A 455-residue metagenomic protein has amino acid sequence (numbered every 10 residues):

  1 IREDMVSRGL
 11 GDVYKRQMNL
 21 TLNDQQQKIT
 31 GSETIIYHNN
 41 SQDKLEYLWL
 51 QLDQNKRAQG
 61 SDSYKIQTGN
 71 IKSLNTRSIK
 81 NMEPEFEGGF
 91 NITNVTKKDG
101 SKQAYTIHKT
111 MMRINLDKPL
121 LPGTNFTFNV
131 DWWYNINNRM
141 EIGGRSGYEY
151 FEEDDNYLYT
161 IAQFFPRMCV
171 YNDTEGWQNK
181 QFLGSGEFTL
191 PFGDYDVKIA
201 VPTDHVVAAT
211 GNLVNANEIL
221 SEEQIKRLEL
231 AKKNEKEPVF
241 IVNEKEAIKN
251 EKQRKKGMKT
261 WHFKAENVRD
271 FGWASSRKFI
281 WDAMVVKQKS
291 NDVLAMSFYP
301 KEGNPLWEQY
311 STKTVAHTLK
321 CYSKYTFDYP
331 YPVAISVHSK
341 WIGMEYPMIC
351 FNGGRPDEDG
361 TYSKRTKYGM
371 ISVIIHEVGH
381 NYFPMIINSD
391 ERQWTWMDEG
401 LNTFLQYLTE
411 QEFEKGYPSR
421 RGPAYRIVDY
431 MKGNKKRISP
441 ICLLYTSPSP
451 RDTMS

Functional and structural regions predicted by a protein language model:
I1-L10, Y14, Y445-S455: Single conserved hydrophobic/aromatic residue that forms the stacking wall/gate of nucleotide- or nucleobase-binding
R2, G11-Q51: Early extracytoplasmic/domain-onset interaction patches
E33-I35, L52-Q54, T124-N138, Y195-T203 (+1 more regions): Short, hydrophobic/aromatic-enriched beta-strand segments in well-ordered soluble domains
H38, S73-F151, K249-K255: A surface-exposed beta-strand-loop module
G60-L74, W133-Y195: Glycine/proline-rich low-complexity spacer/linker segments in large multi-domain proteins
P166-W177, L183-I375, F404: Hydrophobic helix-coil surface modules that form long, contiguous segments used for peptide/substrate interaction
N381-R392: Catalytic Zn2+-binding segment of zinc metalloproteases
E399, T403-S447, R451, S455: Acidic/His/Gly-enriched intrinsically disordered linker/tail segments that often contain short helix/coil "MoRF-like"
